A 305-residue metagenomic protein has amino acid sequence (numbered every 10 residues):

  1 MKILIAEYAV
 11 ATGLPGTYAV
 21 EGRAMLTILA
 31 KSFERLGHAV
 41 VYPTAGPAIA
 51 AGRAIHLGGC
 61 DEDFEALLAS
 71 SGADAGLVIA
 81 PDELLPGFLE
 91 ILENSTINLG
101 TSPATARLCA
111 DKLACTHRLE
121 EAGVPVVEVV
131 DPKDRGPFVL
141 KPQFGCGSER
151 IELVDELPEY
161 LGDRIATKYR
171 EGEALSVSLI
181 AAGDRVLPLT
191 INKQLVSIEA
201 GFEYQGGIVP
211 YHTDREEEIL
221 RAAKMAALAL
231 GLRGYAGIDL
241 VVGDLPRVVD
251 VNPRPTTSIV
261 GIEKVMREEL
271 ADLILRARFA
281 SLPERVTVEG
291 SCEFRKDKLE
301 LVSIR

Functional and structural regions predicted by a protein language model:
M1-Y18: Nucleotide-activated donor-dependent transferases that construct or modify glycoconjugates
K2, D74-A75, R247: Structural motif
G13-S32, L36: Glycine- and acidic-residue-enriched helix-capping/strand-helix junction motifs
V41-E128: Conserved N-proximal alpha/beta basic substrate-recognition cap immediately N-terminal to, or forming the N-lobe
A75, D272-R305: Peripheral (often C-terminal) accessory segments that flank ATP-dependent C-N-forming ligase machineries
L119, R135-I151, G162-V177, L189-K193 (+2 more regions): ATP-grasp fold ATP-binding core
T167-G231, N252-R278: ATP-dependent carboxylate/phosphate-activation module, predominantly the ATP-grasp catalytic core and closely related
L230-E263, C292, L301-I304: Conserved metal-phosphate-binding beta-hairpin within the catalytic cores of diverse ATP-dependent phosphoryl-transfer
